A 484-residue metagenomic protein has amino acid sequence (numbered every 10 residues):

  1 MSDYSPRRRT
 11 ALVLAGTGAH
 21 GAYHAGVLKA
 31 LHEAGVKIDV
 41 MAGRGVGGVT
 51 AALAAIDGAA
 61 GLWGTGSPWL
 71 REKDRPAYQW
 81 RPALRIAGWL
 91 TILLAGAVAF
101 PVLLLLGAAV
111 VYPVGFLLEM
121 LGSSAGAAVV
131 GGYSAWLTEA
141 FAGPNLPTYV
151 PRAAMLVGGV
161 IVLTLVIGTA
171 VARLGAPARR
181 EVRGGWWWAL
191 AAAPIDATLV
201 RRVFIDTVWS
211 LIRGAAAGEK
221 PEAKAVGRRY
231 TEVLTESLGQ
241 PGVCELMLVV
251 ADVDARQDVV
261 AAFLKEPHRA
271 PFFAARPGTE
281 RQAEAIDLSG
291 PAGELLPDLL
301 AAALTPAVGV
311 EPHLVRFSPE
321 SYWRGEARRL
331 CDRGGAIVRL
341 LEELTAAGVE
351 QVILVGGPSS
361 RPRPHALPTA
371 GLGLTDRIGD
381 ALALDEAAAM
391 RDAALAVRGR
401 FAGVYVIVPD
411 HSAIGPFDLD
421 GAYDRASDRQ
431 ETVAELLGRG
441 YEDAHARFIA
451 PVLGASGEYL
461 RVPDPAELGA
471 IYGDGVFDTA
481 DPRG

Functional and structural regions predicted by a protein language model:
M1-R44, A52-G484: Patatin-like phospholipase
G48: Catalytic nucleophile loop
